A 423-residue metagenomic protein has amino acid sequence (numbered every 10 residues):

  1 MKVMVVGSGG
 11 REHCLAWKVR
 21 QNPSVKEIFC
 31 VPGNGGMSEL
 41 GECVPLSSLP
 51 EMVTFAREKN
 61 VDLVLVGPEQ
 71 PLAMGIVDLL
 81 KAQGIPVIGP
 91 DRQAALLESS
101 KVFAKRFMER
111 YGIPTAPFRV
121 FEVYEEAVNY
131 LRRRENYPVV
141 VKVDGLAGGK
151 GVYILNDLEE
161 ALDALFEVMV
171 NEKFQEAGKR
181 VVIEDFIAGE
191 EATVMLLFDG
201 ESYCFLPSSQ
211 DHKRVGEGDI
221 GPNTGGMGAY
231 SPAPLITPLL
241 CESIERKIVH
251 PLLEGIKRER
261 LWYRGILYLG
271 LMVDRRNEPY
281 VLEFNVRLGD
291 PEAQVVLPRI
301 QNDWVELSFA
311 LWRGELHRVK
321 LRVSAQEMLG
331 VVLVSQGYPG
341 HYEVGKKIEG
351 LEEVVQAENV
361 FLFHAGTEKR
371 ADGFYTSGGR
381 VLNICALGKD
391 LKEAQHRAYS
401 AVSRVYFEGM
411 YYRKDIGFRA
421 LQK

Functional and structural regions predicted by a protein language model:
M1-R92: ATP-binding N-terminal substructure of ATP-dependent carboxylate-amine bond-forming enzymes
C43-S48, R119-V123, L155: Short acidic-hydrophobic, aromatic-tinged amphipathic segments that line or gate anion-handling sites
E51, E160-D163, G340-Y342, K389-H396: Short, conserved charged micro-motifs
I88-K150: A conserved helix-loop-beta module that forms one wall/lid of the active-site cleft in ATP-utilizing catalytic domains
V152-A293: Internal nucleotide-binding/catalytic subdomain
E245-L267, N285-N359, R370: Active-site "cap" helix and flanking loop/linker of ATP-utilizing ligase/carboxylase catalytic domains
T367-R370, Y375-K423: Generic C-terminus detector
